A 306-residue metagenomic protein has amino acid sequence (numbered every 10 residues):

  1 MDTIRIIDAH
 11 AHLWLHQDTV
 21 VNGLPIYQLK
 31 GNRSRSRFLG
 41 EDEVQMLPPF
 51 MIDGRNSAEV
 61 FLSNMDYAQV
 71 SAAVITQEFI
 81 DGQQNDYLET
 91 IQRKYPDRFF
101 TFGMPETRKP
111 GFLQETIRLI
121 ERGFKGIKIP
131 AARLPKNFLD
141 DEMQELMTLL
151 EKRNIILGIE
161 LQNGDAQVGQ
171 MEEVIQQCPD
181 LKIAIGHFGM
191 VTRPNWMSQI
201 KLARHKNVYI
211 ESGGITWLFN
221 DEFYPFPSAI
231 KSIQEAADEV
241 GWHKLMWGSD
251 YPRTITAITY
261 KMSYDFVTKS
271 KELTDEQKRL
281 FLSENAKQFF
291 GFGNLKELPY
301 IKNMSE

Functional and structural regions predicted by a protein language model:
D2-A9, H16-S63, Y67, A72 (+3 more regions): Mid-to-C-terminal alpha-helical segments outside catalytic/metal-binding sites
I7-H10, L119, L146, T254: A generic "structured core" feature
H10-H16, E160, H187: Histidine-centered divalent metal-coordination motifs
A11-H12, E78, F188, D250-Y251: Active-site metal-binding loops of divalent metal-dependent hydrolases
G54-N64, K109-L119, N195: Short, acidic/polar
S63, D86-T90, Q114, R118 (+5 more regions): Alpha-helical scaffolding segments of alpha/beta enzyme cores, especially the outer helices of TIM-barrel or partial
S71-A72, T76-D165, Y209-I215, E222-F223: Active-site gating/metal-coordination segments in enzymes
K125-G126, K136-M246, Q288, N294-E306: Catalytic pocket-lining loop regions of alpha/beta-barrel enzymes, especially the amidohydrolase/enolase/GH5 lineages
